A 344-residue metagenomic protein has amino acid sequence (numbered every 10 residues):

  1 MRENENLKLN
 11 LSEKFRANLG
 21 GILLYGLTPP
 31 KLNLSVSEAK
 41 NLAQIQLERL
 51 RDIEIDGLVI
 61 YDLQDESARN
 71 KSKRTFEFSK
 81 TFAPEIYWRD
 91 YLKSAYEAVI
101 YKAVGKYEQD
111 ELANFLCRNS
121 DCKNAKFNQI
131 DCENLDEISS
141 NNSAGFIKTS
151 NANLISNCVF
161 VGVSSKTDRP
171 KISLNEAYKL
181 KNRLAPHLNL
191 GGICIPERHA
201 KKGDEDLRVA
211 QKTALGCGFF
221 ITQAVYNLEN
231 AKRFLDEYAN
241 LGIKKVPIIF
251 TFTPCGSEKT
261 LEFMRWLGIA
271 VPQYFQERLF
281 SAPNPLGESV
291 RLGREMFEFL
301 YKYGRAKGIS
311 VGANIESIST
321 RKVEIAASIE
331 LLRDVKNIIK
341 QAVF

Functional and structural regions predicted by a protein language model:
R2-G203, E288-R291, I318-I339: Active-site beta->alpha loop and helix N-cap motifs at the rims of alpha/beta catalytic domains
G26, K212, G216, F250: Conserved, mostly hydrophobic/aromatic
L58, C158-F160, G216, F220 (+1 more regions): Hydrophobic residues within beta-strands of alpha/beta enzymes
A98-K102, F219-A224, N314: Short catalytic-loop micro-motif centered on adjacent basic/acidic residues
E197, Y226, T251-K259, S317-K322: Glycine-rich beta-alpha junction loops
H199-L235: Hydrophobic, aromatic-enriched interface-forming segments
R233-V246, E258, E295-F344: Structured C-terminal cap/extension of enzyme domains
P247, T251-S310: Catalytic-face loop-and-helix region of soluble metabolic enzyme cores
